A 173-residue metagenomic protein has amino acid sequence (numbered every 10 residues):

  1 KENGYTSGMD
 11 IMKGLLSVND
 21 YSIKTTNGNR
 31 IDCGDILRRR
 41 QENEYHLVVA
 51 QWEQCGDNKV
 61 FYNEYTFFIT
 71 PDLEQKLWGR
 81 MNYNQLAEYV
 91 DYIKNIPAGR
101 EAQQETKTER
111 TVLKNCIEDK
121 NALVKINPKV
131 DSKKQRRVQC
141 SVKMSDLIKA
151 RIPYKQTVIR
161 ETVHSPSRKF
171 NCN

Functional and structural regions predicted by a protein language model:
K1-L16, T25-N173: Nucleic-acid endonuclease domains
